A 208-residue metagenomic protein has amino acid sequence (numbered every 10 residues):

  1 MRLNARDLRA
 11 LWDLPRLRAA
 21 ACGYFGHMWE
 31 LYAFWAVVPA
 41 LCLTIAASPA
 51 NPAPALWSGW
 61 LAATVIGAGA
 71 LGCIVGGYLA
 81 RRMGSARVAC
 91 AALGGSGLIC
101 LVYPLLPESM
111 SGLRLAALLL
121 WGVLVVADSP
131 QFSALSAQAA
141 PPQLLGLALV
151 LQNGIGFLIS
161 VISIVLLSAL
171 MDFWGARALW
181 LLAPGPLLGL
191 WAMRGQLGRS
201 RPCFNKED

Functional and structural regions predicted by a protein language model:
M1-C22: Juxtamembrane intracellular "pre-TM" segments in multi-pass secondary transporters
R16-A70, I74: Extracytoplasmic gate region of multi-pass secondary transporters
P52-A55, L167-P186: A membrane-interface helix-boundary motif in multi-pass transporters
G72-S85, M171-D172: Helix-to-loop junctions at the C-terminal end of transmembrane segments in multipass secondary transporters
G84-L135: C-terminal transmembrane helical hairpin of 12-TM major facilitator-type secondary transporters
P104-P107, A176-D208: Multi-pass alpha-helical transporter architecture, strongest for 12-TM Major Facilitator/SLC carriers used
A137-W174: A late C-terminal transmembrane helix in Major Facilitator Superfamily
